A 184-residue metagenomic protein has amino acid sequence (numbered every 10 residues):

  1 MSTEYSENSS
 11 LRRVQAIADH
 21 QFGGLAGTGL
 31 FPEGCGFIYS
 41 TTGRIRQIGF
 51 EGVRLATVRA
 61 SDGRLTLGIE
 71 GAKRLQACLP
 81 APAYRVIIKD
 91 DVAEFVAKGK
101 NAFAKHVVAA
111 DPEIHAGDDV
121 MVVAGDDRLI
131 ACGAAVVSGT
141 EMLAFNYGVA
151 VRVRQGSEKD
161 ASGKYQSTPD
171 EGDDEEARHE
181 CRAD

Functional and structural regions predicted by a protein language model:
M1: Acidic, glycine-rich loop-and-beta core segments that form the ion-binding/anion-interacting portion of active sites
S9-R12, A16-I17, G23-G34, F50-G52 (+2 more regions): Beta-strand/loop-dominated core regions that host nucleotide or nucleotide-derived cofactor-binding catalytic loops
C35-S40, R44: Substrate/ligand-engaging "lid" and interaction regions
